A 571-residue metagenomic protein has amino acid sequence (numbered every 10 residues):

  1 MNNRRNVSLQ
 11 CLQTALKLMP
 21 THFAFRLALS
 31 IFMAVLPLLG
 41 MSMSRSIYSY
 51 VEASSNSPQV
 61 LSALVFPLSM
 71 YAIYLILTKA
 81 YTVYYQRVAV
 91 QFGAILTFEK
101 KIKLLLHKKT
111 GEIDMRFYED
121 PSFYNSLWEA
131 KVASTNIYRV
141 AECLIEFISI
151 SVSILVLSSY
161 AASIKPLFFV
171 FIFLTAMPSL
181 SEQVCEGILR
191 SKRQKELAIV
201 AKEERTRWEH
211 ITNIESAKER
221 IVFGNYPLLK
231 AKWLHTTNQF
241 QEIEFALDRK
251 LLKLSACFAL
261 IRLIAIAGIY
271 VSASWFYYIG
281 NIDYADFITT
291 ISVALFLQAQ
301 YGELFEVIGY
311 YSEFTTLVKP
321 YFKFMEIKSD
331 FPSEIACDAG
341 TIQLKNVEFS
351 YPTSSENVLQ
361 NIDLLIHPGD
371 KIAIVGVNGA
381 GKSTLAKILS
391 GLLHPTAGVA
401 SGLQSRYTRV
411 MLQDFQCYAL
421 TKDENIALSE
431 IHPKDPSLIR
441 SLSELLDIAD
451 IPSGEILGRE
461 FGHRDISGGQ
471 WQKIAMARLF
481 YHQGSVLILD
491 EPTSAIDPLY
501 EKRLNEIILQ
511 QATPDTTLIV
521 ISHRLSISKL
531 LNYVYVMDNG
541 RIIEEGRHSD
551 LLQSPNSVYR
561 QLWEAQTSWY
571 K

Functional and structural regions predicted by a protein language model:
M1-P37, S57-P67, V90, D120-L155 (+10 more regions): Membrane-integrated ABC transporters
K17, E129-V140, K192-I199, E209-T212 (+5 more regions): An intracellular "coupling" helix at the cytosolic face of ABC transporter transmembrane type-1 domains
F23-Y84, F147, S151, L157-R190 (+3 more regions): Transmembrane helix-loop-helix hairpins at lipid-water interfaces of multipass membrane proteins, especially the type-1
V88-L104, K108, F171-E215, A231 (+2 more regions): Cytoplasmic coupling helices
L127, Y418, L445-I474, W569-Y570: ABC-fold ATPase nucleotide-binding domain signature/coupling loops
N225, I269, I288-I327: Cytosolic ends of transmembrane helices, especially the final helix of ABC transmembrane type-1 domains
S390: Helix-to-loop junction immediately C-terminal to a conserved catalytic motif
P514, R524, K529-K571: C-terminal portion of ABC ATPase nucleotide-binding domains
